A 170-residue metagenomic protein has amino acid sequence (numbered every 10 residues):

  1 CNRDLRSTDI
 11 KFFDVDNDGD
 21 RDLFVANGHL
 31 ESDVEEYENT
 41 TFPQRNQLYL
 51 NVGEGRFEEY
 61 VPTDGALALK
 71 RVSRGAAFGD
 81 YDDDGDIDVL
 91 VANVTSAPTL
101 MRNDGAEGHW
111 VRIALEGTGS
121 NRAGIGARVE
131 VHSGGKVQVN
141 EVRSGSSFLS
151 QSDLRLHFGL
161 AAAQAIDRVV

Functional and structural regions predicted by a protein language model:
C1-D4, A26, L30, F78: Short charge-dense sequence patches
R3, Q44-Q47, N51-V170: Gly/Ser/Thr/Pro-enriched helix-cap/hinge segments flanking short amphipathic alpha-helices
T8, V34-E38, R112: Residue-level recognition of alpha-helix boundary/capping or hinge positions
D9-F12, G75: Conserved beta-strand position repeated once per blade in WD40 beta-propeller domains
F12-N17, G79-D83: Structural signature of eukaryotic scaffold interfaces centered on beta-propeller domains
N17-A26, D84-A92: Acidic/hydrophobic-patterned starts of short beta strands in beta-sheet-rich repeat architectures
A26-P43: Short, conserved, GDST-rich strand-edge loop motifs in beta-rich repeat architectures
